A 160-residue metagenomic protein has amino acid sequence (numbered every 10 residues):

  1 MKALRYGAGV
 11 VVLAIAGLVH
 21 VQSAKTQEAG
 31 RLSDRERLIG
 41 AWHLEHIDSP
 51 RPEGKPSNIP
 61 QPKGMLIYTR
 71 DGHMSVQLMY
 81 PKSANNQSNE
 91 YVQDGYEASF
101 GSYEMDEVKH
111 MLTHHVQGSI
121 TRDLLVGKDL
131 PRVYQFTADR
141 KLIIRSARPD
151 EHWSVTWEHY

Functional and structural regions predicted by a protein language model:
M1-V10: Bacterial N-terminal signal peptides that target proteins for export
G9-L18: Bacterial N-terminal signal peptides
L18-Y160: Lipid interaction determinants
